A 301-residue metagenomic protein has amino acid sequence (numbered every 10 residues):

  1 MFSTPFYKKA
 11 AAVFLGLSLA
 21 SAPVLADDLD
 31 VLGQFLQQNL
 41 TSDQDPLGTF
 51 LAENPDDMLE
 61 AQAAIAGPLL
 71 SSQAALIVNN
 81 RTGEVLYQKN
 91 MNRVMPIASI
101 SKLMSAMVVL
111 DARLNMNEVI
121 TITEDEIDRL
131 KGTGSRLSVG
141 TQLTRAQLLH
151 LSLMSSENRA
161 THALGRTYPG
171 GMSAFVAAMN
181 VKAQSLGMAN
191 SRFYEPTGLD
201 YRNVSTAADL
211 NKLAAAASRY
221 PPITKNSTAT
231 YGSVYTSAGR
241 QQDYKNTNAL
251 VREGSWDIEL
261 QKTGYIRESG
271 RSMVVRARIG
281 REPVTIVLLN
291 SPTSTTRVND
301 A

Functional and structural regions predicted by a protein language model:
F2-A11: Bacterial N-terminal signal peptides that target proteins for export
A12-A20: Bacterial N-terminal signal peptides
A22-A26: Sec/Tat signal peptide C-region and signal peptidase I cleavage site
D27-D28, G264: Non-catalytic interaction/Regulatory regions outside core domains
D28-A208, K212-P221: Active-site-adjacent loops and short helices of periplasmic peptidoglycan-processing enzymes
M188-R192, G198-A301: Domain-terminus/edge residues, biased toward the C-terminal soluble/receptor-binding domains of extracytoplasmic
